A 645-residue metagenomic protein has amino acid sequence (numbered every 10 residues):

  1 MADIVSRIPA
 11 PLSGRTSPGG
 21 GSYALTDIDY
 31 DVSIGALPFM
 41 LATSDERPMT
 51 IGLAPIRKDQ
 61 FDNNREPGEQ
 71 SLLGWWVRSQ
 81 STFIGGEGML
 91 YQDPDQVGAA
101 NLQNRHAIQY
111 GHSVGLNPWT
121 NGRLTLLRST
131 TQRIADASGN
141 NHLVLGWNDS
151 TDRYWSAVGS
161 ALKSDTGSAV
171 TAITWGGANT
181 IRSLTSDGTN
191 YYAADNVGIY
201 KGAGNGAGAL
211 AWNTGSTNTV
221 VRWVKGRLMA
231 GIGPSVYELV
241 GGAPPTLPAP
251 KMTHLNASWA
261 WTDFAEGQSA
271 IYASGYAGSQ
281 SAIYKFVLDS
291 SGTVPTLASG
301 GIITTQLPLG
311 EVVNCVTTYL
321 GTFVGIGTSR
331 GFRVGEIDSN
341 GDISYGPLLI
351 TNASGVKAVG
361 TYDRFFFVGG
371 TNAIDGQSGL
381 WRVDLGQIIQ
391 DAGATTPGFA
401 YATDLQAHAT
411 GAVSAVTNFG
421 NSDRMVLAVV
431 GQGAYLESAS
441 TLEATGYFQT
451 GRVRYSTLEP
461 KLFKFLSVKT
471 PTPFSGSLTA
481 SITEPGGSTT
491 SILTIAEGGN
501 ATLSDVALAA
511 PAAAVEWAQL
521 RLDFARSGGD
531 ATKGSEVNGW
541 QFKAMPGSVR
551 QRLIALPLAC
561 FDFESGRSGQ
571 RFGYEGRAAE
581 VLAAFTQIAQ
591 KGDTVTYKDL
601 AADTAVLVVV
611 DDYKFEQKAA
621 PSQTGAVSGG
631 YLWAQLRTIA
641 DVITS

Functional and structural regions predicted by a protein language model:
A2-T174, T185, T189-N190, A194-G206 (+10 more regions): N-terminal beta-propeller domains
A10-S17, G21, T26, Y30 (+6 more regions): Non-cytosolic beta-sandwich-type ligand-binding/adhesion modules
A135-S150, G177-T189, N213-G226, H254-Q268 (+3 more regions): Repeated scaffold domains used in trafficking and secretory/extracellular systems, primarily beta-propellers
T171-G176, A209-T214, T246-H254, V294-T305 (+4 more regions): Beta-propeller fold detector
A282-T293, R333-E336, K464, F474-S477 (+5 more regions): Subunit-assembly interface segments of extracellular/virion macromolecular structures
S329, G355-A358, D363-I389, A407-T417 (+5 more regions): Long hydrophobic segments that form regular secondary structure
A412-Q449: Blade-level signature of beta-propeller repeat domains, shared across WD40, Kelch, NHL, RCC1 and BNR/Asp-box propellers
P546-S645: Extracellular/virion structural assembly segments
